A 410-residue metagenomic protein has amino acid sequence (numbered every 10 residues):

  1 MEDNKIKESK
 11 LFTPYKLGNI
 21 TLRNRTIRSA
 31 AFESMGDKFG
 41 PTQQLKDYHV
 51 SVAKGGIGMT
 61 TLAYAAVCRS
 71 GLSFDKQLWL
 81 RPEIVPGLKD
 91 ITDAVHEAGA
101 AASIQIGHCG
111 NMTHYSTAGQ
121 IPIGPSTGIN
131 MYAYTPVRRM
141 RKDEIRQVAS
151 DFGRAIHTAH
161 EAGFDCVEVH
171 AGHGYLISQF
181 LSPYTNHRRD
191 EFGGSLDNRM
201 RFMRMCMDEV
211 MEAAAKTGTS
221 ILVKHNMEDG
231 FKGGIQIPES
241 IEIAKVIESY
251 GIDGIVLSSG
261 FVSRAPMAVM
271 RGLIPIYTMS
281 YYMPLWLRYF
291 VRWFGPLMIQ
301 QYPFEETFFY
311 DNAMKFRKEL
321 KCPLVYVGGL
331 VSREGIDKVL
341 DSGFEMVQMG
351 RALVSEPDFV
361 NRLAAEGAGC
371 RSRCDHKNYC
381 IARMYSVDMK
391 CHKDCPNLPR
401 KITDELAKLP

Functional and structural regions predicted by a protein language model:
M1-P410: Flavin-dependent oxidoreductase catalytic cores
